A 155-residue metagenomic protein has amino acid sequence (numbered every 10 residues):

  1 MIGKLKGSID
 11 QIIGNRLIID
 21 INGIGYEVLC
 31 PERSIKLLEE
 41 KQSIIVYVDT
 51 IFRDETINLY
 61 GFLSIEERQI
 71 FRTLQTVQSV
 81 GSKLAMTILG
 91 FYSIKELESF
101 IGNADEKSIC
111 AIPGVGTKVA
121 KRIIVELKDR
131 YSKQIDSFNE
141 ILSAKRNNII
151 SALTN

Functional and structural regions predicted by a protein language model:
M1, I70-T76, A85-I88, F100 (+2 more regions): Residue-level recognition of specific faces of alpha-helices
M1-T76: Structure-specific DNA junction-binding interface
L17-N22, I88-L89, I101: Short, acidic/hydrophobic/Gly-rich beta-strand patch recurrent on exposed beta strands that often constitutes part
I57-F62, S82-F100, R122-I135: Amphipathic, charged-and-aliphatic alpha-helical interface segments that function as noncatalytic docking
N103-G114, I141-R146: Short, conserved aromatic-histidine micro-motifs
K118-A120: Basic (Lys/Arg-enriched) interaction patch that binds polyanionic ligands
R122-N155: Strongly charged, low-complexity linkers/loops
